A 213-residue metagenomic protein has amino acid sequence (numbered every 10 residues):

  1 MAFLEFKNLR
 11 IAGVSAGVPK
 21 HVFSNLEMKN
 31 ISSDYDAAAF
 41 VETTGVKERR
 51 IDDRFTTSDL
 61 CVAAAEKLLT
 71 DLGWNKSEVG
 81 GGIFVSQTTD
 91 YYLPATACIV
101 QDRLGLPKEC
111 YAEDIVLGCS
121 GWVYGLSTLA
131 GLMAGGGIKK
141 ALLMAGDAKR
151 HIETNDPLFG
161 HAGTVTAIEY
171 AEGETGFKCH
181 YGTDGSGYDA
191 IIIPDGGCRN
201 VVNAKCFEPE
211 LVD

Functional and structural regions predicted by a protein language model:
M1, A130-M133, E153-P157, H180: A generic local secondary-structure boundary/capping motif
M1-G80, V201-D213: Conserved active-site "lid/cap" helical segment
F3, V62, E66-L69, P157-D213: Hydrophobic pocket-lining "lid/loop/helix" segments that shape and contact the acyl-thioester
A12, F40, S77-V85, Y111-D114 (+2 more regions): Beta-strand segments within the central parallel beta-sheet cores of soluble alpha/beta enzyme folds
G17, V85-Y91, L117-S120, A145-R150 (+1 more regions): Acidic, glycine-rich active-site loops and adjacent beta-strand->loop/helix elements that engage anionic groups
A38-T43, K47-D59, Q87-K140: Conserved catalytic cysteine-centered active-site region of acyl-thioester-dependent Claisen-condensing enzymes
G136-T164: Flexible, glycine-rich active-site loops centered on histidine and acidic residues that chelate a metal or position
